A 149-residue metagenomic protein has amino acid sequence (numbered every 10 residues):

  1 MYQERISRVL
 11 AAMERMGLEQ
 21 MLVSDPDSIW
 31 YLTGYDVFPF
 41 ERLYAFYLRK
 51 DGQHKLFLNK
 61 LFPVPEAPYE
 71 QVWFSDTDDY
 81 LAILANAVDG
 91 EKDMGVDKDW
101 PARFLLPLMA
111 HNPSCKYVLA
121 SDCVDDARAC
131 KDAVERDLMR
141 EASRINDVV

Functional and structural regions predicted by a protein language model:
M1-V148: A composition/biophysics-driven feature that prefers long, compositionally simple stretches
